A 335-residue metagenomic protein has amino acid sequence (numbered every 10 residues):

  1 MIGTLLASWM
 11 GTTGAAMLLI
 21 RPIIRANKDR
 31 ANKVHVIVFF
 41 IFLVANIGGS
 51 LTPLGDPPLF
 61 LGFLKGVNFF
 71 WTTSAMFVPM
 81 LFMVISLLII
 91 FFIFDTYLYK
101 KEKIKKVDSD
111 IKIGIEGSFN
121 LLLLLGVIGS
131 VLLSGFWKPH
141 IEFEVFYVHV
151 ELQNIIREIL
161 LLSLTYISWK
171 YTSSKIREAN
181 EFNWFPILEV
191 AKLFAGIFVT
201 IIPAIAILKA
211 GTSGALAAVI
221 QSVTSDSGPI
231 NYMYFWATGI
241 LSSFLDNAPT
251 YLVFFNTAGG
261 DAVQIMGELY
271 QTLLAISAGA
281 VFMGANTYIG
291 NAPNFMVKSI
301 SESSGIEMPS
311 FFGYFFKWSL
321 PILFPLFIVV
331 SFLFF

Functional and structural regions predicted by a protein language model:
M1-L5, I41-L51, D108-K112, S118-L122 (+2 more regions): Small-residue-rich segments of transmembrane alpha-helices in multi-pass membrane proteins, especially helix faces
T4, S8-M17, S50-L54, M80-F92 (+10 more regions): Transmembrane alpha-helical segments of multi-pass membrane transport proteins and ion-pumping complexes
T12, F92-I104, G135-H140, S173-R177 (+4 more regions): Transmembrane helix-loop junctions in multipass membrane proteins, especially transporters and channels
M17-A31, V36-V38, V44, L61-F77 (+3 more regions): Membrane-interfacial helix-loop connectors
N32, L51-T52, L61, F70-I115 (+1 more regions): Juxtamembrane and boundary regions of transmembrane helices in multi-pass small-molecule transporters and channels
L51, D56-T72, I128-V145, S331-F335: Transmembrane helix-loop junctions at the membrane interface of multipass transporters and ion channels
T72-Y171, L320: Core mid-bundle transmembrane helix pairs that form the ion/substrate translocation pathway in diverse multi-pass
L124-V253: Transmembrane helical segments that form the transport core of multi-pass membrane transport proteins
